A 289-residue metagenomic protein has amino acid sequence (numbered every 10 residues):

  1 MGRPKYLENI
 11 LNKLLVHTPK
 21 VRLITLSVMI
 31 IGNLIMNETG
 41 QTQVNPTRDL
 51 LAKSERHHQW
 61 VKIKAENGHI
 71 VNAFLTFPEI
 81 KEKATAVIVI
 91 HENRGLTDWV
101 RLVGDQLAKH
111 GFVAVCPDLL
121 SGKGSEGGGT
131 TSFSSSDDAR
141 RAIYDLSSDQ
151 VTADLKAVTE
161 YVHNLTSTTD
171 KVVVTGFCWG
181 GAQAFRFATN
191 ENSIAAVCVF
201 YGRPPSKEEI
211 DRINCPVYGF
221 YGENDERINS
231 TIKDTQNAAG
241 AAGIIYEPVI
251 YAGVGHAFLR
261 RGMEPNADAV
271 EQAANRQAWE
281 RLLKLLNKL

Functional and structural regions predicted by a protein language model:
L11-L14, T18, T25-K64, V71-F74 (+2 more regions): An N-terminal hydrophobic leader/cap segment in hydrolases
T18, T47, L51, W60-H163 (+1 more regions): Serine-hydrolase catalytic machinery in alpha/beta-hydrolase-like enzymes
T166-F177: Alpha/beta-hydrolase fold nucleophile elbow
G181-E191: Short glycine-enriched nucleophile-adjacent loop and the immediately C-terminal alpha-helix near the catalytic center
S193-G202: A conserved short beta-strand
G219-Y221: Short beta-strand/loop motif that positions the catalytic acidic residue of the alpha/beta-hydrolase fold
N224-N229: Acidic catalytic loop of the alpha/beta-hydrolase fold
I245-L289: C-terminal catalytic histidine-bearing segment of alpha/beta-hydrolase fold enzymes
